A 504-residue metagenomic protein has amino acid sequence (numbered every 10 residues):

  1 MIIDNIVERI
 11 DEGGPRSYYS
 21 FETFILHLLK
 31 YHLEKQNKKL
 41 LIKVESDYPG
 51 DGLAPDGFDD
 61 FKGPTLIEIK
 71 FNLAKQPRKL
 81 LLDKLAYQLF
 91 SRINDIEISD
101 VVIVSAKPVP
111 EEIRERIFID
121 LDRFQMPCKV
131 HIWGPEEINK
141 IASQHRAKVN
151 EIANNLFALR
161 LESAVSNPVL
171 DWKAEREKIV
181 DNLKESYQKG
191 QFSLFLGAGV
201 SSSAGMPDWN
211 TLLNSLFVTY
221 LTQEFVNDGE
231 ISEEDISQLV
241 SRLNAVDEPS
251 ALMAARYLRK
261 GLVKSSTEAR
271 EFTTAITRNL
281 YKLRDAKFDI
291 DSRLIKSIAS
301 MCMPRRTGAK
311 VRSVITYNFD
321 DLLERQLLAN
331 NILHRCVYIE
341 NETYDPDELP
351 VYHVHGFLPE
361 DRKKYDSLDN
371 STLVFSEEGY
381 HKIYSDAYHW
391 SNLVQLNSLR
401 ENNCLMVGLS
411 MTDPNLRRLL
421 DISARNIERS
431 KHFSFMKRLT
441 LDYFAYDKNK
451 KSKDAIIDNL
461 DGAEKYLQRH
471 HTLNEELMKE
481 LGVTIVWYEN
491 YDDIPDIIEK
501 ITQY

Functional and structural regions predicted by a protein language model:
M1-Y48: Acidic-basic catalytic patches of nuclease active cores, encompassing PD-(D/E)XK and other metal-cofactor nuclease
D11-E12, R16, L121-Q125, W133-L194 (+11 more regions): SIR2/sirtuin-family catalytic core signature
L29, G50-L89: Conserved catalytic cores of phosphodiester-cleaving nucleases, focusing on short active-site segments
K70-P77, K260-L294, N370-A387: Glycine-rich phosphate-binding "P-loop"
F71-P77, K107-I113, S201-S202, L322 (+3 more regions): Short acidic, S/G/P-rich loop/turn micro-motifs used as interaction or catalytic elements
R78-L89, E111-F118, L420, L460-T472: Well-ordered, non-membrane alpha-helical segments in soluble/globular domains
I93-L121: Nucleic-acid nuclease catalytic cores
K184-S193, S202-M206, T211, E268-L333: Metabolite-binding pocket within alpha/beta catalytic cores that recognizes anionic/polar moieties
